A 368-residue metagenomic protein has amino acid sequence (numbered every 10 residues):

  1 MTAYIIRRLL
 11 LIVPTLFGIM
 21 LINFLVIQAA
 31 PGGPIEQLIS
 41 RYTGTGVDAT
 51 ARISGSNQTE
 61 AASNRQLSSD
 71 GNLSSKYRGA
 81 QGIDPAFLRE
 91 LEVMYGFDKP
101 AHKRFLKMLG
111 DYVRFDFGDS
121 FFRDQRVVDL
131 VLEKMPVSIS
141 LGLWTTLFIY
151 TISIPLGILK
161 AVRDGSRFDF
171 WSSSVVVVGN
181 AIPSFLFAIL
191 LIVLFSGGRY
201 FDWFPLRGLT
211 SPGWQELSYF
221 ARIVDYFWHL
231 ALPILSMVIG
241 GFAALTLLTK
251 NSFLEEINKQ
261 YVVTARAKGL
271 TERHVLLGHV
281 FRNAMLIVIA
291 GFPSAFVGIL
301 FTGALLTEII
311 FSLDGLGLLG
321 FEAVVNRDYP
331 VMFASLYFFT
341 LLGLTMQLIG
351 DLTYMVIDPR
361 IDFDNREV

Functional and structural regions predicted by a protein language model:
M1-A29: Internal alpha-helical transmembrane segments
T2-A3, P136, W144-F168, S184 (+2 more regions): Alpha-helical transmembrane segments of integral membrane proteins, especially multi-pass inner/plasma-membrane
A3, V47, I53-G82, P155-G179 (+2 more regions): Cytoplasmic juxtamembrane interface segments
I12, K134, S138, S174-V177 (+2 more regions): Residue-level signal for discrete positions within transmembrane alpha-helices of multi-pass small-molecule
I12, M20, T43-T45, V177 (+5 more regions): Residue-level recognition of pore/gate-forming positions within transmembrane alpha-helices of multi-pass
G18-P100, Y200-R222: Hydrophobic alpha-helical transmembrane segments of membrane transport/permease proteins and related membrane-embedded
I22-P31, V175-G208, S236-F242: Membrane-water interface segments at the C-terminal ends of transmembrane alpha-helices in multi-pass inner-membrane
Q66, G79-G82, A86-I154: An internal, D/E-rich "acidic patch" concept
